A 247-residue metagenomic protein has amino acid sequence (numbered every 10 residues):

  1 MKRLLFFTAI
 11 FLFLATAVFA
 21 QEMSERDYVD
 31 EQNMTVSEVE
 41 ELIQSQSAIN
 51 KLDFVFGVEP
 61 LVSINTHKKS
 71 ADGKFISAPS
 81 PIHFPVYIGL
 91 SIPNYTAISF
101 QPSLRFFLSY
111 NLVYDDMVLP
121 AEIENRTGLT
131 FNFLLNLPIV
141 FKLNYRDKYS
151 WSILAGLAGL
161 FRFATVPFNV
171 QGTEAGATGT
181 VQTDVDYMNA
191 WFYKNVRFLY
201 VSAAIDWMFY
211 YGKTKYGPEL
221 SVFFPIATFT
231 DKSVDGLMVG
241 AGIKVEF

Functional and structural regions predicted by a protein language model:
M1-L4, Q21: Positively charged n-region of N-terminal signal peptides that target proteins for export
L4-A15: Sec-dependent N-terminal signal peptides
A20-T96, E246: Short glycine/proline- and aromatic-enriched beta-strand/turn motifs that initiate or cap beta-hairpins
P60-N65, L104-L108, S221-P225: Generic short beta-strand segments
T66-F75, N111-E122, A164-G176, T230-G236: Outer-membrane beta-barrel translocator domains and adjoining extracellular loop/strand segments of Gram-negative
I76, Q101-L135: Surface-exposed loop and membrane-interface regions of Gram-negative outer-membrane beta-barrel proteins
L90-I98, G128-V234, K244-F247: Outer-membrane beta-barrel transmembrane domain signature
